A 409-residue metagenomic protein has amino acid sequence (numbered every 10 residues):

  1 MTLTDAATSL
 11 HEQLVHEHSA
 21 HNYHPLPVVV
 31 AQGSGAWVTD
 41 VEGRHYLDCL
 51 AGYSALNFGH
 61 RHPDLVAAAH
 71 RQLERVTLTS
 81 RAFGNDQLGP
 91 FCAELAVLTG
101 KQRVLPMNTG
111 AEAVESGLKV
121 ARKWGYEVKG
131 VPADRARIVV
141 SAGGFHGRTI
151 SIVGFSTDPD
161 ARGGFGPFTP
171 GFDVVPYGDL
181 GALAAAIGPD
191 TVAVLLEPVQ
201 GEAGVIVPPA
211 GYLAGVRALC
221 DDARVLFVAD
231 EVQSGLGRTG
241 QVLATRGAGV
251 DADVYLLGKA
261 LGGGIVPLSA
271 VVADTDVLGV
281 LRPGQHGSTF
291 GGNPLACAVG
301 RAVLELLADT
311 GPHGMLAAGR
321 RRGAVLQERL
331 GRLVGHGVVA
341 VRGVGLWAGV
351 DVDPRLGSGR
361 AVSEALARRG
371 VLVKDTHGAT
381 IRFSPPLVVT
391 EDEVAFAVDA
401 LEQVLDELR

Functional and structural regions predicted by a protein language model:
T2-R409: Conserved N-terminal phosphate-binding loop of PLP-dependent enzymes in the Aspartate aminotransferase
